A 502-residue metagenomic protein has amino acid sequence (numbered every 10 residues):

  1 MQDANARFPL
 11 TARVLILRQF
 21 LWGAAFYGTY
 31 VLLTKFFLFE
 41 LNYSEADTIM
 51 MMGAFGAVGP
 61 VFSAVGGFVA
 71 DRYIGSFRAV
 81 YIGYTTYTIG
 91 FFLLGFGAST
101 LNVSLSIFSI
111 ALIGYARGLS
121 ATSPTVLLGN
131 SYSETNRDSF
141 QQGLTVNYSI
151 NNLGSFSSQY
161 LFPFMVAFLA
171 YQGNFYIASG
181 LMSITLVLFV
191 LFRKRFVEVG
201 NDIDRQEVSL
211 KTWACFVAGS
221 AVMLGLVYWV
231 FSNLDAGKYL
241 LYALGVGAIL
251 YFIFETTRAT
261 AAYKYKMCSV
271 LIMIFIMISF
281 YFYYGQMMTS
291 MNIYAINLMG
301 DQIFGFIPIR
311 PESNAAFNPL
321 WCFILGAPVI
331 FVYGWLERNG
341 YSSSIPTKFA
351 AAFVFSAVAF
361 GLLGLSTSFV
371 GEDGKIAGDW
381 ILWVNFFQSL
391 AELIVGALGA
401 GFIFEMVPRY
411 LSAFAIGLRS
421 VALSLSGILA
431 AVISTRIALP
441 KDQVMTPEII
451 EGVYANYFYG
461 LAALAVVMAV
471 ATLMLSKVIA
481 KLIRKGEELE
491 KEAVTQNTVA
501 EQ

Functional and structural regions predicted by a protein language model:
M1-L10, E134-N136, F162, V166-N292 (+4 more regions): Intracellular loop-helix junctions on the cytosolic face of multi-pass helical membrane proteins
F20, G90, V103-S120, E372-V395: Hydrophobic core of transmembrane alpha-helices in multi-pass small-molecule transporters, especially MFS/SLC-type
T29-D47, M287-S313: Short amphipathic helix-loop junctions that connect adjacent transmembrane helices in Major Facilitator Superfamily/SLC
M50-A70, A316-V329: Central cavity-lining transmembrane alpha-helices of secondary-active solute carriers, predominantly the Major
S63-Y87, F92-T100: Conserved MFS/SLC helix-loop-helix module at the cytosolic interface between two early adjacent transmembrane helices
R72-T86, W335-V354: Cytoplasmic membrane-interface "Motif A"-like loop-to-helix N-cap segments of 12-TM Major Facilitator Superfamily
T85-L101, F353-D373: C-terminal ends and interior cores of transmembrane alpha-helices in multi-pass membrane transporters/permeases
S139-Q159, V166, L181-T185, F189 (+3 more regions): Glycine-rich segments within core transmembrane alpha-helices of 12-TM secondary carriers
